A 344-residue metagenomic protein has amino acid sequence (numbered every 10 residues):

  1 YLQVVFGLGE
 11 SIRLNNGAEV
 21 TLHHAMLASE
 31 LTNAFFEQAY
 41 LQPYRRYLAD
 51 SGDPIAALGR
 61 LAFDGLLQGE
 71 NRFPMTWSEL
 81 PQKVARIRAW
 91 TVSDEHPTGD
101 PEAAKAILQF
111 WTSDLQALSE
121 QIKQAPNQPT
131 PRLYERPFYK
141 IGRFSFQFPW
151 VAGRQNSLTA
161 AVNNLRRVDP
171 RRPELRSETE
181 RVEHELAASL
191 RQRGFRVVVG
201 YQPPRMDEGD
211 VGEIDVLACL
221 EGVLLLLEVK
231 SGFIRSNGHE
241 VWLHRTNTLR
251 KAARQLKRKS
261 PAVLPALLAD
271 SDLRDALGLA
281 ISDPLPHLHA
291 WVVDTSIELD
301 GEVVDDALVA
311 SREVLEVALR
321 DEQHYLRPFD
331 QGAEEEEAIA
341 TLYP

Functional and structural regions predicted by a protein language model:
Y1-P173, D283-P344: Composition-driven low-complexity segments enriched in polar/acidic and proline residues
L165-E185, R245-K251: A short, highly charged nucleic-acid-interacting micro-segment common to nuclease and nuclease-linked defense proteins
S189-G209: A short acidic/basic microdomain associated with nuclease active sites
V211-C219: Short acidic loop-to-beta-strand element that houses the catalytic metal-binding Asp/Glu of nuclease active sites
D215, L225, H289-W291: A structural signal for isolated positions on well-ordered beta-strands in alpha/beta enzyme cores
A218-S236: Active-site beta-strand-loop-beta-strand hairpin of nuclease catalytic cores that positions key catalytic residues
S231-V293: Catalytic cores of nucleic-acid endonucleases
